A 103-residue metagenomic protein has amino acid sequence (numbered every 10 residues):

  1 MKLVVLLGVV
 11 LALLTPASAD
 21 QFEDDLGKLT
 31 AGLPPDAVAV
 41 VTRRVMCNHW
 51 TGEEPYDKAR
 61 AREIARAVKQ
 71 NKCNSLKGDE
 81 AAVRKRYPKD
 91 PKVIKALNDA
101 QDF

Functional and structural regions predicted by a protein language model:
V4-L13: Sec-dependent N-terminal signal peptides
T15-A19: Sec/Tat signal peptide C-region and signal peptidase I cleavage site
D20-Q21, N98: N-terminal, intrinsically disordered, basic low-complexity segments enriched in Arg/Pro/Ser/Thr
F22-Q70: Short N-proximal segments of mature Sec-exported proteins
W50-F103: Compact alpha-helical subdomains of small soluble proteins
